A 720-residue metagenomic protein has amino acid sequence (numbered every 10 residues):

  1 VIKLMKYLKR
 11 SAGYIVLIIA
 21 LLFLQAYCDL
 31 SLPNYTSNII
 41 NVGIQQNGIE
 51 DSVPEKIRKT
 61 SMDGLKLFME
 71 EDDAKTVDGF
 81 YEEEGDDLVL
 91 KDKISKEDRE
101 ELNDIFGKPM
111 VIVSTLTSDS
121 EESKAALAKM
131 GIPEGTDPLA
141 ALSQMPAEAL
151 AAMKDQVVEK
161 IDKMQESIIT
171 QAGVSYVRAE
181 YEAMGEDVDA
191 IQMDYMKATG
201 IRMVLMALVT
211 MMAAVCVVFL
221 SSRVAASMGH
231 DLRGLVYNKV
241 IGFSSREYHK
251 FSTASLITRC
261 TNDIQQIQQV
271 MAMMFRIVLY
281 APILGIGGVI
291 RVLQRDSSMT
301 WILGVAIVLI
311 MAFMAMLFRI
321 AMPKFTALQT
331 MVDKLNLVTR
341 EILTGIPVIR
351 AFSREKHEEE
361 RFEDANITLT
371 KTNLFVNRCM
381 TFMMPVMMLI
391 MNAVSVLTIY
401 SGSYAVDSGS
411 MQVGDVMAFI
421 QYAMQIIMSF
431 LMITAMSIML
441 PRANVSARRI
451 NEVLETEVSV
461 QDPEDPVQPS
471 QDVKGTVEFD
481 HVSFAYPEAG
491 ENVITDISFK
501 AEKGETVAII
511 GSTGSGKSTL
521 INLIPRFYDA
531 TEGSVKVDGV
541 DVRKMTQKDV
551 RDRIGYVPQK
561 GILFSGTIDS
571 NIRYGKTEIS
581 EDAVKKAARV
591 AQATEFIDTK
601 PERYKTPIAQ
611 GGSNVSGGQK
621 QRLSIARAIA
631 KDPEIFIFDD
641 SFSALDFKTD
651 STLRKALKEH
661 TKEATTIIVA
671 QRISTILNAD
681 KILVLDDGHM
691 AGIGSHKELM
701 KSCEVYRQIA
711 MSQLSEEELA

Functional and structural regions predicted by a protein language model:
V1-V204, V209, A213, V217-S221 (+11 more regions): Membrane-integrated ABC transporters
S11, F23-S31, V204-V215, I267-V270 (+7 more regions): Hydrophobic alpha-helical transmembrane bundles that constitute the permease/transmembrane domains of multi-pass
I15, D51-P54, K66-E71, V77 (+6 more regions): ABC-type nucleotide-binding domain
L17-L24, M273-L328, L397-M411: Transmembrane helices of ABC transporter permease
I44-D51, R58-D63, E70, P138-P146 (+10 more regions): Short intracellular "coupling" helices and adjacent cytoplasmic loop segments at the cytosolic face of multi-pass
G135, P146, L150-M153, S245-R246 (+9 more regions): An intracellular "coupling" helix at the cytosolic face of ABC transporter transmembrane type-1 domains
R291-V308, A312, F375-R449, V453-L454: Helix-loop-helix
